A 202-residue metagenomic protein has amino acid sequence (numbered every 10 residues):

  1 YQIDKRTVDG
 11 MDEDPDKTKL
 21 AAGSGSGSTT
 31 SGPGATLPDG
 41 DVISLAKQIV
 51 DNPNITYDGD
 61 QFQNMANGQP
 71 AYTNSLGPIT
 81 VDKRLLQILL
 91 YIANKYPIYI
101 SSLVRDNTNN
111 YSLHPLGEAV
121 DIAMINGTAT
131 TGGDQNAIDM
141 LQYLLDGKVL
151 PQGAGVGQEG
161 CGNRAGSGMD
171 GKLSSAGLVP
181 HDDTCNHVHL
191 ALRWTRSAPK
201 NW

Functional and structural regions predicted by a protein language model:
Y1-G10, K47-V50, S75-L76, Y99 (+2 more regions): Catalytic cores and adjacent binding grooves of peptidoglycan-active enzymes
Y1-K47: Cell-wall glycan-active module
T30-Y96: Active-site acidic/histidine clusters and adjacent loop/turn architecture that either coordinate catalytic ions
L90-I92, H114, D182: A generic structural signal for short, solvent-exposed coil/turn residues that cap or connect secondary-structure
I98-V104: A short acidic/basic microdomain associated with nuclease active sites
R105-A123: Short, surface-exposed glycine/acidic/tryptophan-bearing loops
